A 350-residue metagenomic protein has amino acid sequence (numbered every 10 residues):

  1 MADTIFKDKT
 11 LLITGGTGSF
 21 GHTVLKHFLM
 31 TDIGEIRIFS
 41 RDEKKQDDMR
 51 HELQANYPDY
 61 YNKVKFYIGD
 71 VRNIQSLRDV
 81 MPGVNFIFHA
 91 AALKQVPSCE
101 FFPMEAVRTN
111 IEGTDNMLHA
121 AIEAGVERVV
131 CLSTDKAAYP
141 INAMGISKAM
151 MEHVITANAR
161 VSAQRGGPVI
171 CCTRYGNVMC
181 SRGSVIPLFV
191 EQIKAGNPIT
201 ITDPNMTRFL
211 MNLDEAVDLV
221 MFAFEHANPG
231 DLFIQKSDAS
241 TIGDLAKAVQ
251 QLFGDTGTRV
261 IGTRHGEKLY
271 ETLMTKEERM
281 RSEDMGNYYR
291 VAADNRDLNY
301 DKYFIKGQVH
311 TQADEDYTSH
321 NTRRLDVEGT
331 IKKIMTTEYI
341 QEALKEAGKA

Functional and structural regions predicted by a protein language model:
D3-I5, E123, H153, A157-A350: Strand-loop microenvironment adjacent to phosphate/nucleotide-handling motifs in alpha/beta enzyme folds
K9-T31: N-terminal Rossmann NAD(P)H-binding glycine-rich loop of SDR-like oxidoreductase domains
D32-D48: Conserved glycine-rich Rossmann-like NAD(P)H-binding loop of the short-chain dehydrogenase/reductase
S40, Y67-I68, R108, D203 (+1 more regions): Conserved residues in the N-terminal Rossmann fold of short-chain dehydrogenase/reductase
D42, E52, D135, D238: Residues in the short beta-alpha loop(s) of Rossmann-like NAD(P)-binding domains
K65-F86: Conserved Rossmann-fold cofactor-binding substructure of NAD(P)-dependent oxidoreductases
F66, A106, I170-T173: Hydrophobic/aromatic anchor residues within beta-strands of the central parallel beta-sheet of Rossmann-like
F86-H89, L93-A149, A157: Conserved Rossmann-fold NAD(P)-dependent oxidoreductase catalytic core, especially the SDR/UDP-sugar
